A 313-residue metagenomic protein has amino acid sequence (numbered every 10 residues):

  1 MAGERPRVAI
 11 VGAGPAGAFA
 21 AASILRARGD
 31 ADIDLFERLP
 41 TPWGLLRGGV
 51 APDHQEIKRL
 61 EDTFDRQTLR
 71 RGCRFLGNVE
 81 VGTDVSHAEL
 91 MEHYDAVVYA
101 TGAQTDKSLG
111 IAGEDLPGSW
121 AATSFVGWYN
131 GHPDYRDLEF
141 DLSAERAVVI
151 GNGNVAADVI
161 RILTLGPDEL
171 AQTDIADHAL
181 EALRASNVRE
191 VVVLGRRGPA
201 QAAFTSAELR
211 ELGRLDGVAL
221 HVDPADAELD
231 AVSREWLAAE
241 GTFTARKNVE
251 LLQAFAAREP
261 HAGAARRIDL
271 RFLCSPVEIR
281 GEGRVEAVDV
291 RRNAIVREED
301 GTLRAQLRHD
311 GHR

Functional and structural regions predicted by a protein language model:
G3-G14, S143-I150: Beta1/beta-strand and adjacent pyrophosphate-binding region of the FAD-binding site in flavoprotein oxidoreductases
R5-R7, N78, S143-A144, V188 (+1 more regions): Phosphate-coordination loops involved in phosphoryl transfer and adenosine-cofactor binding
V8-D30, A157-L163: N-terminal Rossmann-like FAD-binding beta1-loop-alpha1 element of flavoenzymes
A16, T41, Q104, V155 (+1 more regions): Conserved Rossmann-like nucleotide-cofactor binding loop
A31-L35, A157, R161-H312: Dinucleotide-binding/catalytic capping subdomain of oxidoreductase cores
P40-A96, T244-A265, D269: N-terminal Rossmann-like dinucleotide/flavin-binding domain of flavoprotein oxidoreductases that bind FAD/FMN
D95-G102, V148-V149, H312-R313: Short hydrophobic core segments
D106-A185: Glycine-rich dinucleotide-binding loop and its adjacent helix/turn
